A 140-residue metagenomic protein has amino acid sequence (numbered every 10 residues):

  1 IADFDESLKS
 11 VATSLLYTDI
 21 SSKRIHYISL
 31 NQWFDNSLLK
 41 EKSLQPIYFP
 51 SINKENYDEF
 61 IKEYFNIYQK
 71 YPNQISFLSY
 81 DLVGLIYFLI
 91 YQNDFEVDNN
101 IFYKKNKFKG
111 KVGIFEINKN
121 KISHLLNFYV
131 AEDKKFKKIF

Functional and structural regions predicted by a protein language model:
A2-D5: Extracytoplasmic/secretory-pathway proteins
S10-L78: Extracellular/periplasmic periplasmic-binding protein-like sensory domains
Y68-F136: Segments of small-molecule ligand-sensing domains
